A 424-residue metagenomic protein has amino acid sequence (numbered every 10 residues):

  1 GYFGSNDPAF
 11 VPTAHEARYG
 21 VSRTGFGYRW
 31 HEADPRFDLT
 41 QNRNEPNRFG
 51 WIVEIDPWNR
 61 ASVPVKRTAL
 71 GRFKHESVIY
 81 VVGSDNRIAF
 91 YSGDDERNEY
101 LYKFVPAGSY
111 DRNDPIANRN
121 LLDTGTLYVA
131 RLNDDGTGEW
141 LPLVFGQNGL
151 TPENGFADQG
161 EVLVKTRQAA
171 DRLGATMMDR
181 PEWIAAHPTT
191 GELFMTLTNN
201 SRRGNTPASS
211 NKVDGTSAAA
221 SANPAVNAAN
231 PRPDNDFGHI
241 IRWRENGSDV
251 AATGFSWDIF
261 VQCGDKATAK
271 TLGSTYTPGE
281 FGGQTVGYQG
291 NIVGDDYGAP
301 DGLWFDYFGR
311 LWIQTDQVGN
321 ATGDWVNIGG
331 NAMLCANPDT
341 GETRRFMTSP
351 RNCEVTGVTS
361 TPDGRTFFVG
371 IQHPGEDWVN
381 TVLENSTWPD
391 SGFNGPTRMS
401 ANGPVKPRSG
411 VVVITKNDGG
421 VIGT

Functional and structural regions predicted by a protein language model:
G1-T424: Conserved small-residue
